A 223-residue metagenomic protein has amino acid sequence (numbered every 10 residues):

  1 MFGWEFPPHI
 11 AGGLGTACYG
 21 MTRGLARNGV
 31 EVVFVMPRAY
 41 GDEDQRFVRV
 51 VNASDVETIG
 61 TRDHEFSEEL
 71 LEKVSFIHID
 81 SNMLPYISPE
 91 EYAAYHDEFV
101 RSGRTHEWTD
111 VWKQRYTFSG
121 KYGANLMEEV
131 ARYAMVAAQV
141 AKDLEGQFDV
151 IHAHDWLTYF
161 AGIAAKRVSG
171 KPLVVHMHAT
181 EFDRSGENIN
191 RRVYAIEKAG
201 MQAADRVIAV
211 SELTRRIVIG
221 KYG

Functional and structural regions predicted by a protein language model:
E5-A17, D42-Q45: A short, glycine/small-residue-rich beta-strand->loop->alpha-helix junction that serves as a flexible
G15-A26: Short amphipathic alpha-helix
A17, P37, H154-D155, A209-S211: Replace "coordinates the UDP/GDP/TDP-sugar" with "coordinates nucleotide-activated sugar donors
V33-A141: A conserved catalytic-core segment of Leloir-type glycosyltransferases
V130-V136, P172-V174, F182-A199: Nucleotide-sugar donor phosphate/pyrophosphate-binding loop at the beta->alpha transition of glycosyltransferases
V150-H152, Y159, I163-R184, E197 (+1 more regions): Active-site proximal beta-strand in glycosyltransferases
L157-T158, L213-R215: Alpha-helix capping/helix-boundary segments
R215-G223: Helix-loop-beta element that forms the nucleotide-linked donor phosphate-binding surface in glycosyltransferases
